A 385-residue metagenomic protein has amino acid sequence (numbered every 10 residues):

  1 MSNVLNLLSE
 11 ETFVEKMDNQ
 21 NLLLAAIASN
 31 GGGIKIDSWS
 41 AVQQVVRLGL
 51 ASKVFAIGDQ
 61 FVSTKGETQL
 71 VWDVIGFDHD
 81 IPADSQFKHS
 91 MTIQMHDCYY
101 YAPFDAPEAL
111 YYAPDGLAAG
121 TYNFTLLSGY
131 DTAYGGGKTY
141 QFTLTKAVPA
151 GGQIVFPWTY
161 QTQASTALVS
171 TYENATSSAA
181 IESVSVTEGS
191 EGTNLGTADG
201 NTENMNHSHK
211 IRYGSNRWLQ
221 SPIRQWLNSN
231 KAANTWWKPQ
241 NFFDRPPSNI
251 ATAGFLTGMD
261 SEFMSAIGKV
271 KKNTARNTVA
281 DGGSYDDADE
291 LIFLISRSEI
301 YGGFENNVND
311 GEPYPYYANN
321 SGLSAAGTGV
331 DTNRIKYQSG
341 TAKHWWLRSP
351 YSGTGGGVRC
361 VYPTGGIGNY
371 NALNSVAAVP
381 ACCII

Functional and structural regions predicted by a protein language model:
M1-Q20: Short, low-complexity N-terminal tether/leader segments at secretion or assembly junctions of large, surface-exposed
N21-I385: Collagenous Gly-X-Y triple-helix signature in extracellular proteins
